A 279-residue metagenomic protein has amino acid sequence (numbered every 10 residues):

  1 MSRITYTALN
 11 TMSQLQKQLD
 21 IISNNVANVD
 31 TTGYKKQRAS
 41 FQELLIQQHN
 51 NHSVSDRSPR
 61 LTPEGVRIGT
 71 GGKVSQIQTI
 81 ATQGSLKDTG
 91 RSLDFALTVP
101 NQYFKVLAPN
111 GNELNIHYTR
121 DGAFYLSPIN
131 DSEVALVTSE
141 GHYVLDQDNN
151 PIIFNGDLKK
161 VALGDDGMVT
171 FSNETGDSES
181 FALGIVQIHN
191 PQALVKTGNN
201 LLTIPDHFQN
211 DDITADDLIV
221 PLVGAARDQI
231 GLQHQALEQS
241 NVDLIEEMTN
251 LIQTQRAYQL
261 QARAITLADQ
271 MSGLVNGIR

Functional and structural regions predicted by a protein language model:
M1-N150, G156-R279: Amphipathic alpha-helical polymerization modules
